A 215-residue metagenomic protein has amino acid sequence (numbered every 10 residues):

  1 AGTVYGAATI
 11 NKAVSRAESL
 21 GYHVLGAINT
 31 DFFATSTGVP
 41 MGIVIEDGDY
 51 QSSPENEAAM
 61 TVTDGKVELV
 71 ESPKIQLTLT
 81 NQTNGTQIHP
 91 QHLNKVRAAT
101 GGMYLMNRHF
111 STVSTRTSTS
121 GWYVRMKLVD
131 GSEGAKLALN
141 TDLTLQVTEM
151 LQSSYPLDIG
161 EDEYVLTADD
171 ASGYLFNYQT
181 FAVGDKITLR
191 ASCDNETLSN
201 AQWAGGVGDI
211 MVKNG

Functional and structural regions predicted by a protein language model:
A1-G215: Gly/Ser/Thr/Pro-rich low-complexity, intrinsically disordered segments
